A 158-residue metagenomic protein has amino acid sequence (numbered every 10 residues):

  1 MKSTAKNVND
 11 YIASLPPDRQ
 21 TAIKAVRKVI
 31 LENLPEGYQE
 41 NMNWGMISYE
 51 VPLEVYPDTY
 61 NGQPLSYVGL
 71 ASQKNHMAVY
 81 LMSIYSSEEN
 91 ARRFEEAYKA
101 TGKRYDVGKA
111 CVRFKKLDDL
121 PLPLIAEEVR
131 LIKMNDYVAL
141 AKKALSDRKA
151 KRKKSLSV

Functional and structural regions predicted by a protein language model:
M1-V158: Charge-dense, helix-prone N-terminal extensions
